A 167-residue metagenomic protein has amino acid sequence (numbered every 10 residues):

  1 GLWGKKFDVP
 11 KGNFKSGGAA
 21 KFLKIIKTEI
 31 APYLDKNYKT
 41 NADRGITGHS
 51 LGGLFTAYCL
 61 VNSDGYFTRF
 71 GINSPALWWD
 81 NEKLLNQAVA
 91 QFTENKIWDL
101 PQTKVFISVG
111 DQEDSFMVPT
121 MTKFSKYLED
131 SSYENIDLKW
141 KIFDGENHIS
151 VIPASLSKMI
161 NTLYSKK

Functional and structural regions predicted by a protein language model:
G1-K167: Non-catalytic cap/lid and distal C-terminal segments of serine-dependent acyl enzymes
